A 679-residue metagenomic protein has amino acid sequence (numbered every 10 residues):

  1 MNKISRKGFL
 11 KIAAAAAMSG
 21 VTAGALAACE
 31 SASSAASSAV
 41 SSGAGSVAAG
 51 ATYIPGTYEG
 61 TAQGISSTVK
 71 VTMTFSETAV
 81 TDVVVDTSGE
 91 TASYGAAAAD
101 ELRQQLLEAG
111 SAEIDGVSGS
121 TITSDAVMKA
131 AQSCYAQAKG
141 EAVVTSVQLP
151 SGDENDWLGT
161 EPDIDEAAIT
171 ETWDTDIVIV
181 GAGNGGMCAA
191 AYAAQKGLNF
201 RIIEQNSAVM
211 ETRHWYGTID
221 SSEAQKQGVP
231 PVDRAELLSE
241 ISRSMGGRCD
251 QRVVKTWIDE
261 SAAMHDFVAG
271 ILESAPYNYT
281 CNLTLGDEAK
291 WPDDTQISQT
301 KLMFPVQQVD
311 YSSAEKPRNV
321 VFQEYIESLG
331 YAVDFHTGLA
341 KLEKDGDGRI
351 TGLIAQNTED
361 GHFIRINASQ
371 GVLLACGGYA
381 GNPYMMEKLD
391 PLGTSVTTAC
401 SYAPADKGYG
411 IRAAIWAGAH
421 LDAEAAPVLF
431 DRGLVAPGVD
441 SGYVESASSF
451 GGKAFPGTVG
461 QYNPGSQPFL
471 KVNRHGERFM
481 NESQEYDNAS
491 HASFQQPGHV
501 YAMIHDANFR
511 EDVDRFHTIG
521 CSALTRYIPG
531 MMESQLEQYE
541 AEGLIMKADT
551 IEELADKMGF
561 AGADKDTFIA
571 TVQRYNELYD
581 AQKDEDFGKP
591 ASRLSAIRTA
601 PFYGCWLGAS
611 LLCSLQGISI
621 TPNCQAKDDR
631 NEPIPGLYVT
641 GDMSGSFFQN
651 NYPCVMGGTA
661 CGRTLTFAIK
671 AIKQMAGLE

Functional and structural regions predicted by a protein language model:
M1-G20, G24-A28: N-terminal secretory signal peptides and thylakoid transit peptides that target proteins across membranes
A48-L149: Active-site- and interface-proximal helix/loop "cap" or "latch" segments in soluble metabolic and energy-transducing
A168-G183: Beta1/beta-strand and adjacent pyrophosphate-binding region of the FAD-binding site in flavoprotein oxidoreductases
Q195-T212: Glycine-rich FAD pyrophosphate-binding loop
D259-H362, P383-Y384, Y443-S446, L578-T599: Conserved redox-cofactor binding core of oxidoreductases
E359-G361, N367-V439, V655-G657, C661-K670: Glycine-rich loop(s) and the adjacent beta-strand/alpha-helix scaffold that form part
I411-A413, H420-F560: An anion/pyrophosphate-binding glycine-rich loop and adjacent beta-alpha core in soluble alpha-beta enzymes
D566-N651: A glycine-rich dinucleotide-binding beta-alpha-beta segment and adjacent secondary-structure elements that constitute
